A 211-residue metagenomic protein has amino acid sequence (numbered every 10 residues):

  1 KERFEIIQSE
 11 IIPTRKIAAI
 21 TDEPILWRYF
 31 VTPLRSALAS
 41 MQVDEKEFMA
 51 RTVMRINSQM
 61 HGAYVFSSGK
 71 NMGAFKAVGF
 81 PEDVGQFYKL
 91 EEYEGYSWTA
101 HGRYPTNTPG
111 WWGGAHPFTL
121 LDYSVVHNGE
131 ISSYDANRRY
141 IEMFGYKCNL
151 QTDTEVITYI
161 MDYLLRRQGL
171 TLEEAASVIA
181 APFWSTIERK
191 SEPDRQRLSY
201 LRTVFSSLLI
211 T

Functional and structural regions predicted by a protein language model:
K1-T211: Conserved short alpha-helical segments that host acidic/polar catalytic motifs at enzyme active sites
